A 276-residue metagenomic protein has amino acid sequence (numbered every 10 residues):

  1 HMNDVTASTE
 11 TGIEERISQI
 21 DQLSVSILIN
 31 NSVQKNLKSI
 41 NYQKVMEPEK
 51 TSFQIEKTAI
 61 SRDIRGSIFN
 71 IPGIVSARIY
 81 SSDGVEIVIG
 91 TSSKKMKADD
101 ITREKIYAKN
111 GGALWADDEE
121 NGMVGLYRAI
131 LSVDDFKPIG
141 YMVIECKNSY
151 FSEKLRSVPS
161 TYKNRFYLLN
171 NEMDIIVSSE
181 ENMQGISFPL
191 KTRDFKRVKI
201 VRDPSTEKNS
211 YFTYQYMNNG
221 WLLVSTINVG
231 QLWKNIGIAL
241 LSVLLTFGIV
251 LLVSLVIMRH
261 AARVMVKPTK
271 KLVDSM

Functional and structural regions predicted by a protein language model:
N3-A7, T11-K105: Extracytoplasmic/periplasmic sensory segments of membrane signal-transduction proteins
K57-F69, Y141-M183: Solvent-exposed, extracytoplasmic
I68-C146, E153-K154: Extracytoplasmic/periplasmic ligand-binding sensor regions of membrane-associated signaling proteins
A77, R128, R165-Y167, M173 (+1 more regions): Generic short beta-strand
I89-K95, S178-G185: Structured interaction and signal-relay segments at domain junctions
D100-A113, F188-P204: Soluble sensory domains of the PAS superfamily and closely related sensory modules
L126-A129, P138-N148, P204-V243: Short, hydrophobic beta-strand elements of compact beta-sandwich sensory domains
L222-M276: Cytoplasm-proximal transmembrane signaling helix
